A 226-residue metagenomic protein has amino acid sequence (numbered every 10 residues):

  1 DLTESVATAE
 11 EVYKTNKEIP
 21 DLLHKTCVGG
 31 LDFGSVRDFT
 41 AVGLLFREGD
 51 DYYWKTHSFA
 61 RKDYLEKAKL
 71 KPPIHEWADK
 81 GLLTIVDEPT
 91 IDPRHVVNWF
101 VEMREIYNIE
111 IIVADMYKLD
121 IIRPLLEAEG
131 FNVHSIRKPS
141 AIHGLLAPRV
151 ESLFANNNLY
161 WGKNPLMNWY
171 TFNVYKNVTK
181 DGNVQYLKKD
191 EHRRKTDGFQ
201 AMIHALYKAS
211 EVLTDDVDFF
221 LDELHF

Functional and structural regions predicted by a protein language model:
D1-G29: ATPase catalytic-site recognition across NTP-hydrolyzing enzymes
L2-T3, S35-T40, D50-Y52, K62-E66 (+5 more regions): Flexible loop/turn segments at secondary-structure boundaries
T3, A7-E10, L206-F226: Acidic two-metal-ion nuclease catalytic site recognized across multiple nuclease folds, prominently DnaQ/RNase D-T
L22-W54: Gly/Thr-rich phosphate-binding beta-strand-loop-beta motif of the actin/hexokinase/Hsp70
F33, A114-Y117, I136: Short His-Asn-centered micro-motif
F46-I111: Nucleic-acid-processing active sites and adjacent nucleic-acid-binding tracks, predominantly divalent metal-dependent
I106-K118, R123: Short glycine-rich phosphate-binding loop at a beta-alpha junction
L125-D215: Metal-dependent DNA phosphodiester-chemistry modules and their immediately adjacent helices/loops in DNA-processing
